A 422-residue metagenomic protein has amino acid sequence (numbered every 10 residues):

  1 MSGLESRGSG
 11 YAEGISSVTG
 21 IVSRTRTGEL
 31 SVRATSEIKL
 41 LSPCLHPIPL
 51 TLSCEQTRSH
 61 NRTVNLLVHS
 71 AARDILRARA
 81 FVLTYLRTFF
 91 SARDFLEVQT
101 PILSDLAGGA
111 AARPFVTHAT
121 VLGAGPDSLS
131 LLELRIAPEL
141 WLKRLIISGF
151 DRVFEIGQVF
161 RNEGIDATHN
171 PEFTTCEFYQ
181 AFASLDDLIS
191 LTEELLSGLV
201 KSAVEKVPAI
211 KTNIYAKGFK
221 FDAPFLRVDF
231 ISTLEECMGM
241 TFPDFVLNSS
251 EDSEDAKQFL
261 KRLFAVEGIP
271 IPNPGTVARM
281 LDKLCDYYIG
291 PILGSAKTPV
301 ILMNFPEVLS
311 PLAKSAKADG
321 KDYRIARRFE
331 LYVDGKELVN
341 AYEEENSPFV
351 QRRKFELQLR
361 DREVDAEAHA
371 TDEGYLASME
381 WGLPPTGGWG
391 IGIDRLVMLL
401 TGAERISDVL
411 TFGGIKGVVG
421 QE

Functional and structural regions predicted by a protein language model:
M1-E422: Class II aminoacyl-tRNA synthetase catalytic cores and aaRS-like
